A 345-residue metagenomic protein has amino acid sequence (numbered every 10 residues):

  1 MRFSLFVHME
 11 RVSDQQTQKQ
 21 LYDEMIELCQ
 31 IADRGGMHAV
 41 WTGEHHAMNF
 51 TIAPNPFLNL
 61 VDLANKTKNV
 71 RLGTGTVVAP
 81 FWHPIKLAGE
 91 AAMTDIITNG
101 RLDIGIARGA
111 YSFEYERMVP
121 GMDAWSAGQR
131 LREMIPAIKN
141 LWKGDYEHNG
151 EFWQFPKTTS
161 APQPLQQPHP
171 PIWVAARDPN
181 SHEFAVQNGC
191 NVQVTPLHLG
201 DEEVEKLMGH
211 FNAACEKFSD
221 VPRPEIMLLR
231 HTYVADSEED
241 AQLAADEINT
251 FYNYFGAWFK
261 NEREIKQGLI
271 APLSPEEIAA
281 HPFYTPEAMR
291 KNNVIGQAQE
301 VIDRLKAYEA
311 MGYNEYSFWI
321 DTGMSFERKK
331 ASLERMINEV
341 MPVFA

Functional and structural regions predicted by a protein language model:
M1-L72, Q167-P170: N-terminal beta1-alpha1-beta2 module of alpha/beta enzyme domains
R2-Q20, P80-H148, N191-Q193, H198-E202 (+3 more regions): Flexible, glycine-rich active-site loops centered on histidine and acidic residues that chelate a metal or position
F3, G36, E44, L63 (+8 more regions): Conserved, mostly hydrophobic/aromatic
F3-V7, V40-T42, L72-T74, L102-I106 (+4 more regions): Hydrophobic faces of well-ordered beta-strands that scaffold small-molecule active sites in alpha/beta enzyme cores
L5, A124-A161, E202-Y313: An alpha-helical appendage that flanks or caps ligand/catalytic pockets
V7-Y22, V77-P84, Q166-A176, T232-A235 (+1 more regions): Active-site mouth loops of central-metabolism enzymes
D33-R34, L60-K68, A91, D95-L102 (+3 more regions): Acidic (Asp/Glu)-rich catalytic clusters
A53-T74, R130, M134, L333-A345: Alpha-helix-loop-beta-strand connector modules within alpha/beta enzyme cores
